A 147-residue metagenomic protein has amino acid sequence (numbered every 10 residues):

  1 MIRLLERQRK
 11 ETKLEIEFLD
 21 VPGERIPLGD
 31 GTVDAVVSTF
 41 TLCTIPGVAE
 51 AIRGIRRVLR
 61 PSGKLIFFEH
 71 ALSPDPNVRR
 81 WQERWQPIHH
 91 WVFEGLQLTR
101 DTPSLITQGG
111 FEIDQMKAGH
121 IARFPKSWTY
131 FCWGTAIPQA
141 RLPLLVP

Functional and structural regions predicted by a protein language model:
M1-R25: Class I SAM-dependent methyltransferase SAM/SAH-binding core
E24-V36: A short acidic, Gly/Pro-enriched loop at the edge of an enzyme's catalytic core that lines a small-molecule cofactor
D34-G47: A short SAM/SAH-binding and catalytic strip from SAM-dependent methyltransferases
A49-P61: A short glycine-rich, Lys/Arg-flanked "PGG" loop and its adjoining helix->strand segment in the class I
S62-H70: Conserved beta-strand signature within the Rossmann-like core of class I S-adenosyl-L-methionine
H70-D75, H120-I121: Short "lid" loop at the C-terminus of a central beta-strand within the Rossmann-like core of SAM-dependent
E94-G110: Short alpha-helix
D114-P147: Core SAM-dependent methyltransferase catalytic element
